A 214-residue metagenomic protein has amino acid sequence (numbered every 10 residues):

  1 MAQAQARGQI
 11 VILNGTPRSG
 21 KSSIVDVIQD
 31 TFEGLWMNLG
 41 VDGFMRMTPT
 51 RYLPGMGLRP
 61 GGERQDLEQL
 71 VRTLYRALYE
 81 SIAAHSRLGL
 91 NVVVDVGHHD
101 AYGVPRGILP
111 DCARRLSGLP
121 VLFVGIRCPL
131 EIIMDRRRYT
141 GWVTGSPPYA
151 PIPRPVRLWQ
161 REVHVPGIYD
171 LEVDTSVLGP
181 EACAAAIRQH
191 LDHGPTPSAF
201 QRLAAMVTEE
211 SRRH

Functional and structural regions predicted by a protein language model:
M1-I10: Extreme N-terminal, non-catalytic leader segments that precede Walker-type/kinase nucleotide-binding cores
L13: Hydrophobic anchor at the beta1->P-loop junction of P-loop NTPases
T16: P-loop (Walker A) phosphate-binding loop of NTP-binding proteins
S19: ATP-binding Walker
S22: Walker A/P-loop
D26-A77, A83: Conserved substrate/cofactor phosphate-moiety recognition/catalytic segment in nucleotide-dependent phosphotransferases
S86, G97-W142: ATP-dependent NMP and nucleoside kinases share a basic, alpha-helical "lid"
D135-A186, H193-H214: Small-molecule kinase domains that catalyze NTP-dependent phosphoryl transfer to phosphate-bearing small molecules
